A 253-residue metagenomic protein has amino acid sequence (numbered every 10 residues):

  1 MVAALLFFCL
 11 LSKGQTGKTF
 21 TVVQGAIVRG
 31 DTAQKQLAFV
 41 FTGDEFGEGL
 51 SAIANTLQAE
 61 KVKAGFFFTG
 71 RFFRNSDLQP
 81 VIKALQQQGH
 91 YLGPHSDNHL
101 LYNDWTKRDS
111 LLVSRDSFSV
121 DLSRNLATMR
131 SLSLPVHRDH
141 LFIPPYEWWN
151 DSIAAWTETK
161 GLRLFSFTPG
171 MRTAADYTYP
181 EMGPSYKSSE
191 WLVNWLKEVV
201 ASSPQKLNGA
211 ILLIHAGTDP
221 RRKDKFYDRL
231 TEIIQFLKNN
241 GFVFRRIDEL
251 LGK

Functional and structural regions predicted by a protein language model:
M1-V40, E45-A59, Q79-I82, T231-F236 (+1 more regions): N-terminal pre-catalytic segment of deacetylase/amide-hydrolase enzymes
Q36, Q58-K187, Q205-T218: Metal-dependent polysaccharide deacetylase catalytic core of the NodB/CE4 family, i.e., the active-site-bearing domain
F41, E45, V113-S117, R221 (+1 more regions): Short, surface-exposed alpha-helical recognition segments that flank or form part of ligand/macromolecule-binding
G47-E48, N75-S76, D151, P220-Y227: Loop/helix-junction capping segments adjacent to catalytic residues or to phosphate/diphosphate-binding pockets
L50, L78, F118, L122 (+3 more regions): Aromatic/hydrophobic pocket-lining residues that form the small-molecule binding cavity in soluble enzyme cores
A54, L126, R130, A154 (+3 more regions): Non-transmembrane alpha-helical segments in soluble domains of secreted/periplasmic/extracellular proteins
F73, W191-N194: Conserved SGNH/GDSL esterase-like catalytic core that processes O-acyl groups on lipids and polysaccharides
L196-D248: Catalytic grooves of carbohydrate-active enzymes
